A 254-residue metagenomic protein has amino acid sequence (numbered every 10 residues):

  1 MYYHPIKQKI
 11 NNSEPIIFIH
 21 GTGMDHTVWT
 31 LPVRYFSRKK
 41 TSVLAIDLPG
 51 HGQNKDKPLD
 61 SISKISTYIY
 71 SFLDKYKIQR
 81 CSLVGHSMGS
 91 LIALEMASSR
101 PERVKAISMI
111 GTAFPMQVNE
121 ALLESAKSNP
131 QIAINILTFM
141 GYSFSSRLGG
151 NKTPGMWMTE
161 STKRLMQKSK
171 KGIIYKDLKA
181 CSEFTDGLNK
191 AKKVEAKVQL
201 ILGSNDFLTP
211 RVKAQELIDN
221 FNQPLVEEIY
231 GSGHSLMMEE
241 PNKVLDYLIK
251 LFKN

Functional and structural regions predicted by a protein language model:
M1-I17, R34-S42, D74, I78-Q79 (+4 more regions): Alpha/beta-hydrolase fold catalytic core
G21-M24, S87: Active-site glycine-rich loops that stabilize anionic/oxyanionic intermediates across multiple enzyme folds
T30, R38, S42-M88, D246: Active-site loop/oxyanion-hole signature of alpha/beta-hydrolase fold enzymes
L91-S99, R103-I136: Flexible "cap/lid" loop of the alpha/beta hydrolase fold
E124-K193: Conserved alpha/beta-hydrolase catalytic His-Asp/Glu region
V194, L200-L202, D206: Short beta-strand/loop motif that positions the catalytic acidic residue of the alpha/beta-hydrolase fold
R211, Q215-S235: Catalytic histidine neighborhood in serine/cysteine hydrolases with alpha/beta-hydrolase-type architecture
S232-P241, L245: Catalytic histidine-centered segment of alpha/beta-hydrolase-like enzymes
